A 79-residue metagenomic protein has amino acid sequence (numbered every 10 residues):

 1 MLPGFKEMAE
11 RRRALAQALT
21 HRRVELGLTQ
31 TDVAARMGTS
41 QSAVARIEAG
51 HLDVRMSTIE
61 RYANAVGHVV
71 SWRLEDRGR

Functional and structural regions predicted by a protein language model:
M1-A18, V69, R79: N-terminal flexible/basic segments that precede or flank functional cores
Q17-A35, R61: Short basic helix-loop element that most often maps to the first helix and adjoining turn of HTH DNA-binding modules
E25, H51-V54: Helix-turn-helix/winged-helix DNA-binding modules
M37-L52: Recognition helix of helix-turn-helix/homeodomain-like DNA-binding domains that insert into the DNA major groove
H51, V66, R77: The DNA-recognition helices of helix-turn-helix-type DNA-binding domains
S57-R73: DNA major-groove recognition helix of helix-turn-helix/homeodomain DNA-binding modules
